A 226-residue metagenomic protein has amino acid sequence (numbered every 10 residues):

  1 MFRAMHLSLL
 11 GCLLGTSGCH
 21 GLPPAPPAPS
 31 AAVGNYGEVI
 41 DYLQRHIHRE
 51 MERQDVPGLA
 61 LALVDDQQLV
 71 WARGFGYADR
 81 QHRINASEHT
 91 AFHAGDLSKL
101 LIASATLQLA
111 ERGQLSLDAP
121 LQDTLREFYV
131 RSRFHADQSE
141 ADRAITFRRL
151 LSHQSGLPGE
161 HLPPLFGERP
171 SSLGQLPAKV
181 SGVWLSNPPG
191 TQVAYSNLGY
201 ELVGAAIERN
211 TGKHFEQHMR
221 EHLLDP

Functional and structural regions predicted by a protein language model:
M1-S8: Bacterial N-terminal signal peptides that target proteins for export
T16-G18: C-terminal motif of bacterial Sec signal peptides marking the signal peptidase cleavage site
H20-L22: Bacterial signal peptide processing site
V33-F92, Q114-S116, V130-R131, A178-S186: Short, conserved catalytic-motif segment at the N-terminal edge
L69-V70, G156-P158, Y200: Solvent-exposed loop/turn segments at secondary-structure junctions within structured extracellular/periplasmic domains
R80-S196, T211-K213, Q217, E221: Active-site-proximal loop and beta-strand segments within enzyme catalytic domains
I207-T211, L223-P226: Basic phosphate/pyrophosphate-binding loop/patch that engages nucleotide-derived ligands
